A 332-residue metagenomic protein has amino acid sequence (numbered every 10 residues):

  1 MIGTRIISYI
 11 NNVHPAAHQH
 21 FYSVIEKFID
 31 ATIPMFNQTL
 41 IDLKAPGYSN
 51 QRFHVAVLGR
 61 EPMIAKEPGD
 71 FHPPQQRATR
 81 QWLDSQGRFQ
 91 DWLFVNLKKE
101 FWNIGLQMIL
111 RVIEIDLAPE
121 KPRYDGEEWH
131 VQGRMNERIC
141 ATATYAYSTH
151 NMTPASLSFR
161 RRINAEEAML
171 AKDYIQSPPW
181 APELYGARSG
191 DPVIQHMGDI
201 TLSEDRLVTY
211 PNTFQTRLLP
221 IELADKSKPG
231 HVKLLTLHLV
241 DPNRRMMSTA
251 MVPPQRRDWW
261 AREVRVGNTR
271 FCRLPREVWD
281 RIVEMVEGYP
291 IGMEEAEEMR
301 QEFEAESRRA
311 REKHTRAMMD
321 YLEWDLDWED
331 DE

Functional and structural regions predicted by a protein language model:
M1-L207, T213-E332: Fe(II)/2-oxoglutarate oxygenase catalytic core
